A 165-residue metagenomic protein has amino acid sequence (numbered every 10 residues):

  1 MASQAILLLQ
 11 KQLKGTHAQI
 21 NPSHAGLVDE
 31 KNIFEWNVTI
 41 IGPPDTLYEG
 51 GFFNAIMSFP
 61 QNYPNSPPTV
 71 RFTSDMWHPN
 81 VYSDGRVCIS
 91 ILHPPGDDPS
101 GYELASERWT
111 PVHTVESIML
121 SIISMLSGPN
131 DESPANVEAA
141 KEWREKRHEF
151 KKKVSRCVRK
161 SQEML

Functional and structural regions predicted by a protein language model:
A2, I6, T16-F53, Q61-Y63: N-terminal onset of structured domains
A2-Q19, P67-L165: Domain-scale recognition of soluble eukaryotic interaction modules
N37-T39, L47, N54-S58, T69-R71 (+2 more regions): Beta-strand cores of modular interaction/reader domains in eukaryotic scaffold and signaling proteins, especially PDZ
G42, F59-Q61, S74, H93: Non-catalytic surface loops within mature trypsin-like serine protease
L47-N65, F150, C157, Q162: Amphipathic repeat-derived elements
